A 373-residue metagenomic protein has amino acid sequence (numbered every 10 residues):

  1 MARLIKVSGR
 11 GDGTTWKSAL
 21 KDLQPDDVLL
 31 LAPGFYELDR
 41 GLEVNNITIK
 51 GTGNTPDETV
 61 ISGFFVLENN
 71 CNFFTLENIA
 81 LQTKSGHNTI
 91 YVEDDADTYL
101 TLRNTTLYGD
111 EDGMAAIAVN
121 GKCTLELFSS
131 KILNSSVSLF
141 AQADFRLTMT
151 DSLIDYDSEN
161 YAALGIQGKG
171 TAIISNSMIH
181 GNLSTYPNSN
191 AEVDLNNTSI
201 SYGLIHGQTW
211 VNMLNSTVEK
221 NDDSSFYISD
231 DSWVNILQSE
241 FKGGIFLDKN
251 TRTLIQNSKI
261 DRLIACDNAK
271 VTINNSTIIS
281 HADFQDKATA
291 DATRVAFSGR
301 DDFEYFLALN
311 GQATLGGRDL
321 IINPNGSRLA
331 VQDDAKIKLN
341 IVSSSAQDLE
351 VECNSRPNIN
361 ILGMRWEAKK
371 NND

Functional and structural regions predicted by a protein language model:
M1, G11-G13, I341-A346, V351-N354 (+1 more regions): Extracellular/surface-exposed low-complexity segments
A2-A32, E37: Acidic Gly/Asp/Thr-rich repetitive segments characteristic of extracellular carbohydrate-active and adhesion proteins
S8-D12, N46-I90, Y108-E111: Right-handed parallel beta-helix/beta-spiral solenoid domain characteristic of secreted/periplasmic
A19-D27, L42, N54, N69-F74 (+6 more regions): Beta-strand repeat architectures
F35, G53, A80, T106 (+12 more regions): A structural signal for beta-strand register positions
L38-G41, V60-F65, K84-I90, D110-A116 (+12 more regions): Short glycine/acidic-rich loop motifs that flank beta-strands on beta-rich extracellular proteins
T48-G51, F74-N78, Y99-L102, L125-L127 (+11 more regions): All-beta strand scaffolds that present successive hydrophobic residues in beta-strands
